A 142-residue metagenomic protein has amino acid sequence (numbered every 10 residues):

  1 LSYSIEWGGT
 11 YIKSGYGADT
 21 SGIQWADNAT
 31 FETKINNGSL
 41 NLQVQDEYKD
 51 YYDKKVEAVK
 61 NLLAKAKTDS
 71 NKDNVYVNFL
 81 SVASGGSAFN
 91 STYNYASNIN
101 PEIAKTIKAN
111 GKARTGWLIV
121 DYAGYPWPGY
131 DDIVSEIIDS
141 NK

Functional and structural regions predicted by a protein language model:
L1-K142: Catalytic cores of phosphodiester-bond hydrolases, prominently lipid phosphodiesterases
